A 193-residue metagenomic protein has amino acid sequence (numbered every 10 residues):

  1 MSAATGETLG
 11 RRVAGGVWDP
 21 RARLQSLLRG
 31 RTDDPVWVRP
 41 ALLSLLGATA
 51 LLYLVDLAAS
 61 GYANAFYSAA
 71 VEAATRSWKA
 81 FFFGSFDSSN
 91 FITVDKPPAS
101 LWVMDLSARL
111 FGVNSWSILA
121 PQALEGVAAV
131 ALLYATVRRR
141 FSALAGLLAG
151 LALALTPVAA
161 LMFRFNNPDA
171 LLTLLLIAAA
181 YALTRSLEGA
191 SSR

Functional and structural regions predicted by a protein language model:
M1-R193: Membrane-integral, polyisoprenol-dependent glycosyltransferases of the GT-C/oligosaccharyltransferase superfamily
